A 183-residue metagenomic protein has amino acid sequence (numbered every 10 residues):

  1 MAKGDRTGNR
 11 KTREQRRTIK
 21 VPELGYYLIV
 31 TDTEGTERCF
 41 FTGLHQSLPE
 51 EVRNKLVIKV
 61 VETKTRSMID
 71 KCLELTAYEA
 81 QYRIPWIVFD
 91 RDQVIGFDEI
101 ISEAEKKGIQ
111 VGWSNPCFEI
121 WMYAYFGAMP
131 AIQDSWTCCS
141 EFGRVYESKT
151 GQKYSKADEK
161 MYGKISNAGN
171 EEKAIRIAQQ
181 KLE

Functional and structural regions predicted by a protein language model:
A2-R6, T12-L24, T42-K59, L75-I84 (+1 more regions): C-terminal accessory helical subdomains adjacent to catalytic cores in phosphodiester- and nucleotide-handling enzymes
Y26-V30, E34-F40, N54-R66, D70: N-terminal carbohydrate-binding/catalytic regions of secreted carbohydrate-active enzymes
T31, F89-R91: Short glycine-centered, acidic/aromatic-flanked micro-motifs in structured strand/loop junctions that mark active-site
